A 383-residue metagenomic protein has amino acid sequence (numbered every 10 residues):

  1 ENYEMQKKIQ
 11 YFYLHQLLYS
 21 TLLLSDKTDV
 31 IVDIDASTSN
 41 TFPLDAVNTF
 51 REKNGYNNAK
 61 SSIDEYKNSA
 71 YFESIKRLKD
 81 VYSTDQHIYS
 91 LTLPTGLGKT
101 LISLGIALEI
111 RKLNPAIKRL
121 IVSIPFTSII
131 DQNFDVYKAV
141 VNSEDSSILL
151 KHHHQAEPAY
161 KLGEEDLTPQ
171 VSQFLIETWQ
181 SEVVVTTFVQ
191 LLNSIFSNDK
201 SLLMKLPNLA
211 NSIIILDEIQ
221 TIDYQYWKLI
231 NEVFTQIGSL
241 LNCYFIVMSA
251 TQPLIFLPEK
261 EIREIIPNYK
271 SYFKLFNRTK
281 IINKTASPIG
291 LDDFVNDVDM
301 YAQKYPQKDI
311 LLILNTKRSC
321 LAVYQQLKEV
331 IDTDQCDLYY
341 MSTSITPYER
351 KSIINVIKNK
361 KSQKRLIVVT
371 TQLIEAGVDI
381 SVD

Functional and structural regions predicted by a protein language model:
E1-S61: N-terminal accessory nucleic-acid engagement/regulatory domains that precede and modulate ATP-driven motor cores
D85-A107: Walker A/P-loop
I117-V141, H153-A156, L254, K317: Conserved Walker A/P-loop ATP-binding site and its immediately adjacent core in helicase/helicase-like ATPase domains
R119-I130, Y301-K328: Conserved strand-helix element at the start of the C-terminal RecA-like helicase core
E144-F196: Inter-Walker segment of RecA-like/P-loop motor cores
L150-L162, N315-R318, L338-I354, T371-E375: Conserved helicase motor
L202-I230, T235-I237: SF2 helicase catalytic motif II
M248-A302: Interdomain hinge/linker at the junction between the two RecA-like core domains of SF2 helicases
